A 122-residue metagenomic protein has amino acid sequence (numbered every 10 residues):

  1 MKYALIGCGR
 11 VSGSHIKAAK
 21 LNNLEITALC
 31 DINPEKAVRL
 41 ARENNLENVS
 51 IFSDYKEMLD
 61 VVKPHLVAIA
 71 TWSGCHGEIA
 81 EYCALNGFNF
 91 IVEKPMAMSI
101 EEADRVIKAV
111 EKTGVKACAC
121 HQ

Functional and structural regions predicted by a protein language model:
M1-N45: N-terminal Rossmann-like dinucleotide-binding module
I6, E93, C120: Short hydrophobic "strand-cap" motifs at the C-terminus of beta-strands
H15, S50-A109: Beta-loop-alpha module in the N-terminal Rossmann-like domain of NAD(P)-dependent dehydrogenases, especially those
E25, V49-S50, K116: Conserved beta-strand segments of alpha/beta enzyme cores
A28, R39, H65-L66, N89 (+1 more regions): Short, Asp-centered acidic motifs that coordinate Mg2+ and/or phosphate in catalytic or ligand-binding sites
R105-Q122: Rossmann-fold dehydrogenase core element
